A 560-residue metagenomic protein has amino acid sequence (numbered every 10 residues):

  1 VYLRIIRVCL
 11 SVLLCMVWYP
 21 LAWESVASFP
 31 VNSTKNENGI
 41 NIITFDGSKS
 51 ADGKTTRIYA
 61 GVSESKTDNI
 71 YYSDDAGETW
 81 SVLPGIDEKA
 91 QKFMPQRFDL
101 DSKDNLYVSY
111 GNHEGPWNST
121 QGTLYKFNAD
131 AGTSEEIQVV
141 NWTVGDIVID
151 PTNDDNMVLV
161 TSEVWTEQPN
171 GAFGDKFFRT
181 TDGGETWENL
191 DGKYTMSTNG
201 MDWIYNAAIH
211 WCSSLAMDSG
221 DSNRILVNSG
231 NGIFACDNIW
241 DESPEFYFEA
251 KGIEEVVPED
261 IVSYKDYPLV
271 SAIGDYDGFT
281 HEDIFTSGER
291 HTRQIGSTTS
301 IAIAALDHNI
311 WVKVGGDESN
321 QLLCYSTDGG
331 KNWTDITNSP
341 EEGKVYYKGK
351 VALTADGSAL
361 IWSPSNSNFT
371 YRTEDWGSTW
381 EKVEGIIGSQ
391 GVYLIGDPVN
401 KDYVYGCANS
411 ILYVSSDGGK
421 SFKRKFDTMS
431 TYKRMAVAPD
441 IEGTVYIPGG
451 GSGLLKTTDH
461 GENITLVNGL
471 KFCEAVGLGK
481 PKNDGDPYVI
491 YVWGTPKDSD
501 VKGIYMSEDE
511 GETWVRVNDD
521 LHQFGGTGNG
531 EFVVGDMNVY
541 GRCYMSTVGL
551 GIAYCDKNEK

Functional and structural regions predicted by a protein language model:
M16, P20, S73-D74, F127 (+12 more regions): Conserved Ser/Thr-centered positions that define the repeating blades of beta-propeller domains
S28-T34, G85-K89, N189-N206, P340-E342 (+1 more regions): Surface-exposed loop and turn segments in beta-propeller and other repeat-based domains that flank or scaffold
E37-T44, F93-R97, W142-D146, D202-A216 (+4 more regions): Signature of short aromatic-glycine-proline-rich micro-motifs recurring in repeat-based ectodomains
G47-K54, L100-K103, P151-D154, S219-D221 (+7 more regions): Residue-level detector of Asp-centered blade-edge/turn motifs that repeat once per structural unit in beta-propeller
E64-T67, H113-W117, E163-Q168, G232-F234 (+7 more regions): Short glycine/acidic-enriched loop and turn motifs that connect beta-strands
N141, N199-W203, E249-E259, I295-T298 (+2 more regions): Conserved blade-ending motifs and adjacent loop-strand segments that build the rim/top face of beta-propeller domains
W211-D221, N228-N231, D440, G449-L455 (+1 more regions): Loop/turn-rich, solvent-exposed surfaces of beta-rich toroidal or solenoidal domains
T527-K560: Blade-level signature of beta-propeller repeat domains, shared across WD40, Kelch, NHL, RCC1 and BNR/Asp-box propellers
